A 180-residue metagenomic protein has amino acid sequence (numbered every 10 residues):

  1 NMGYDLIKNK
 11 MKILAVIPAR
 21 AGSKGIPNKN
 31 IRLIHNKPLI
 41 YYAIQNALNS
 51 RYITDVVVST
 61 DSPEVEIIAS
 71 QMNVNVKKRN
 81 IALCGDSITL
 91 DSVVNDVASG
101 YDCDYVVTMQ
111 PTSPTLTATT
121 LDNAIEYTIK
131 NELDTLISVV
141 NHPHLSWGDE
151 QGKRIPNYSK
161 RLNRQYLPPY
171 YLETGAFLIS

Functional and structural regions predicted by a protein language model:
N1-K10: N-terminal amphipathic/basic-hydrophobic helices that include classical n-h-c signal peptides and signal-anchor
K12-S59: N-terminal glycine-rich phosphate-binding loop and ensuing alpha1 helix
L48-N49, S99, I129: Residue-level signal for alpha-helix termini/capping positions
I53, C103, E132-L133: Short, high-confidence coil segments that cap the C-terminus of an alpha-helix and link into the following beta-strand
V57, P63-V107, L116-N123: Short phosphate-binding loop-to-helix
S59-T60, I179: Short beta-strand scaffold positions
S92, P114-S180: Conserved core of the sugar-phosphate nucleotidyltransferase
M109-P111: Active-site acidic Asp-centered loop
